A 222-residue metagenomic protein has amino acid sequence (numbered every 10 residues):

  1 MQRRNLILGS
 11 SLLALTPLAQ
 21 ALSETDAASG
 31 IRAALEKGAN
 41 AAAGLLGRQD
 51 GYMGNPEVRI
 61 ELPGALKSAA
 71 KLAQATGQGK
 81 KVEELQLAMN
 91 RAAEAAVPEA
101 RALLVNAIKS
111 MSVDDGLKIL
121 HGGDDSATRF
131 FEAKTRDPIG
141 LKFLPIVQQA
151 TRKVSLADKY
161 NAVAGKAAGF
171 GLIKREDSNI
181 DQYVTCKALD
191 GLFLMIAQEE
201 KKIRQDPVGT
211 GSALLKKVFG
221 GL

Functional and structural regions predicted by a protein language model:
R3-A21: N-terminal export signals
L22-A88, A93: N-terminal Sec/ER secretory leader and immediately downstream segment of secreted/extracellular precursors
A28, R32-E36, N40-A41, D125-T128 (+2 more regions): Short N-proximal segments of mature Sec-exported proteins
A33-G44, E83, P98, A102 (+4 more regions): Hydrophobic alpha-helical segments involved in membrane association or supramolecular assembly
A42, S112, P207: Residue-level signature of catalytic and energy-coupling elements of molecular machines, predominantly ATP/GTP-dependent
E83-A150: Mid-length scaffold segments of soluble, non-membrane domains
I146-L192: An amphipathic alpha-helical core segment
G191-L222: A cross-kingdom marker for long, charged
